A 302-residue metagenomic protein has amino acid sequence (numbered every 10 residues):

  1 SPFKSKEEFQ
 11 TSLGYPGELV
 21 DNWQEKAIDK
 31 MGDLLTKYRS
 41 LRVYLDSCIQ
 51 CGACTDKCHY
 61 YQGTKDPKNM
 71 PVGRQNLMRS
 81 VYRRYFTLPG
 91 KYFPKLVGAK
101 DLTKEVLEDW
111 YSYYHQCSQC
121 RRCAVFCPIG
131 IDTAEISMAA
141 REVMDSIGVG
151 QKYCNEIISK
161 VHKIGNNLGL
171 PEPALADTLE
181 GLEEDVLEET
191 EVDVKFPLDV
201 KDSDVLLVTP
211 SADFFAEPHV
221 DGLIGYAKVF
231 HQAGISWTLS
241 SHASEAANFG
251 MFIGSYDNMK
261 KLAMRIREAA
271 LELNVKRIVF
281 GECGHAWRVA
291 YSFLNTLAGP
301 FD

Functional and structural regions predicted by a protein language model:
S1-S12: Intrinsically disordered, low-structural-confidence terminal and linker regions
L19-D21, I28-D29, L35-L45, Q75 (+1 more regions): Iron-sulfur-cluster electron-transfer modules
G52: Residues that scaffold, gate, or flank divalent-cation-dependent active/transport sites
C58: Phosphate/adenylate-binding glycine loop and adjacent helical scaffold
T64-L77: N-terminal cofactor/phosphate-binding cores enriched in small/glycine residues, especially glycine-rich loops such as
F301-D302: Short, flexible loop segments at boundaries between secondary-structure elements
